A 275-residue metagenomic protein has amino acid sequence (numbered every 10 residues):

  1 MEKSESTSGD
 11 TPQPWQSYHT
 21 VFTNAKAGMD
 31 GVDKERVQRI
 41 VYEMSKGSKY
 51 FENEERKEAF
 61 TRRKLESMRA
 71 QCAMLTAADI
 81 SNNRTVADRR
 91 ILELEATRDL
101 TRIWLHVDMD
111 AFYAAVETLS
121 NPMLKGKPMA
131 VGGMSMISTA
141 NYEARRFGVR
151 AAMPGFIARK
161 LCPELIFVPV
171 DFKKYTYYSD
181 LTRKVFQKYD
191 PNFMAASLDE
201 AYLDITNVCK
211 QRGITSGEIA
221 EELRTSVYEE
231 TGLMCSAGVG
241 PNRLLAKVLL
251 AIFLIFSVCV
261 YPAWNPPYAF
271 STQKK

Functional and structural regions predicted by a protein language model:
M1-K275: Gly/Gly-Pro- and Ser/Thr-rich, intrinsically disordered tail segments characteristic of DNA damage-repair and tolerance
